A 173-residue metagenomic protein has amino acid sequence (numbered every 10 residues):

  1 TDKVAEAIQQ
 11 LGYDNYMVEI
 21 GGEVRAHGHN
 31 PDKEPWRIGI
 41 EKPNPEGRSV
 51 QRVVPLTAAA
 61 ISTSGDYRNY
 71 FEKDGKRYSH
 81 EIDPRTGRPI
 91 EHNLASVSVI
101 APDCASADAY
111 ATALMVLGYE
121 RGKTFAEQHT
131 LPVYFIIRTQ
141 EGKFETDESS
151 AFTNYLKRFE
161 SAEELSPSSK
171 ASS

Functional and structural regions predicted by a protein language model:
T1-S173: Mature catalytic core of soluble alpha/beta enzymes
